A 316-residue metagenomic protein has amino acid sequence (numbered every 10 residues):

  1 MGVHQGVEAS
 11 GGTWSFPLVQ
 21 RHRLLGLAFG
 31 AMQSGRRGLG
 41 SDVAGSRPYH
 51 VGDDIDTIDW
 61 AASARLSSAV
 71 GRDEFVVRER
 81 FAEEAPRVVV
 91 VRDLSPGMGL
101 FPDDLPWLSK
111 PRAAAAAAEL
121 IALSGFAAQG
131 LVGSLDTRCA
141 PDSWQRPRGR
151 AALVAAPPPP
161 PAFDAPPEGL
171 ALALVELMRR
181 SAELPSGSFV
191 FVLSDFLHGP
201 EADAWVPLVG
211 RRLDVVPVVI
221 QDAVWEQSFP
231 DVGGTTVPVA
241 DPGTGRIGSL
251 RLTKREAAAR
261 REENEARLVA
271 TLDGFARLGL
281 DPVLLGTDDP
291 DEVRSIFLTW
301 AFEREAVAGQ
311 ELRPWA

Functional and structural regions predicted by a protein language model:
M1-G38, V43, P48-D56, A62-G71 (+1 more regions): Exposed, interaction-prone extracellular/peripheral surfaces
